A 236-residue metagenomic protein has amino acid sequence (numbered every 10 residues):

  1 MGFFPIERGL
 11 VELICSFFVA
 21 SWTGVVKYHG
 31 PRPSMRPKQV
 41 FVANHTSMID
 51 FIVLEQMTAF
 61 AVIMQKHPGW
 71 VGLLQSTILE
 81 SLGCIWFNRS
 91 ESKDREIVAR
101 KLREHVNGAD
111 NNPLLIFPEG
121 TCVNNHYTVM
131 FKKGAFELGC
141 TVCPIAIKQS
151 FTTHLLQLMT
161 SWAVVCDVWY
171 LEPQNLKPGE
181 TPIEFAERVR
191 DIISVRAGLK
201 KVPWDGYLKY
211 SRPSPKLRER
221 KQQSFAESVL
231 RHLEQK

Functional and structural regions predicted by a protein language model:
M1-W22, R32-S92: Catalytic core of membrane glycerolipid acyltransferases/transacylases, capturing the structured, soluble-facing
I6, V25-Y28, P68, C84-W86 (+3 more regions): Generic preference for hydrophobic/aromatic residues in regular secondary structure cores
E12-I14, K27, P37, T46-M48 (+3 more regions): Residue-level detector of functional hotspots within protein domains
F18, V26, Q39-N44, F51-L54 (+8 more regions): Structural signal for hydrophobic/aromatic residues that build the beta-strand cores of folded beta-sheet domains
V25, H29, F51-I52, T77 (+4 more regions): Surface-exposed loop/turn and secondary-structure junction residues enriched for glycine/proline
V25-S34, E104: Conserved beta-hairpin
E96-K236: Non-catalytic C-terminal accessory region of glycerolipid acyltransferases and related lyso-lipid remodeling enzymes
